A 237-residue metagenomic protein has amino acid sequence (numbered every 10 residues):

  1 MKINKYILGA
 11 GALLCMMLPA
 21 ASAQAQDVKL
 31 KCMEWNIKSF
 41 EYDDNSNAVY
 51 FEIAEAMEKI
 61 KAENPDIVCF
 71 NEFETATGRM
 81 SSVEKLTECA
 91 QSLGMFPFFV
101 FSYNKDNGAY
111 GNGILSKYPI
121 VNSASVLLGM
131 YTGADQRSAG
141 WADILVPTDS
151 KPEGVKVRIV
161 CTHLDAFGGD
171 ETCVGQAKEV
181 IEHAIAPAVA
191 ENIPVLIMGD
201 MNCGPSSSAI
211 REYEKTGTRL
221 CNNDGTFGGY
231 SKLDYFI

Functional and structural regions predicted by a protein language model:
M1-D27, A188: Bacterial Sec-dependent N-terminal signal peptides
S22-S92, N104-G108, V155, K178-E182: N-terminal, active-site-proximal structural segment of metallo-dependent hydrolase catalytic domains
E34, N112-I114, A139-D143, C161 (+1 more regions): Conserved hydrophobic/aromatic beta-strand scaffold that supports enzyme active sites
W35-I37, F73, T162-L164, G199-M201: Active-site metal-binding loops of divalent metal-dependent hydrolases
F40-N45, S125-T132, H163-T172: Surface-exposed cleft-lining segments at the edges of enzyme active sites
F73-K156: Structured beta-strand-rich core segments of catalytic domains in phosphoester-bond hydrolases
S81-S82, F96-I114, G133-Q136, A190-V195 (+1 more regions): Active site of divalent-metal-dependent phosphoester/diester hydrolases
S138-V160, E171-Y213: His/acidic metal-ligating clusters that form di-metal
